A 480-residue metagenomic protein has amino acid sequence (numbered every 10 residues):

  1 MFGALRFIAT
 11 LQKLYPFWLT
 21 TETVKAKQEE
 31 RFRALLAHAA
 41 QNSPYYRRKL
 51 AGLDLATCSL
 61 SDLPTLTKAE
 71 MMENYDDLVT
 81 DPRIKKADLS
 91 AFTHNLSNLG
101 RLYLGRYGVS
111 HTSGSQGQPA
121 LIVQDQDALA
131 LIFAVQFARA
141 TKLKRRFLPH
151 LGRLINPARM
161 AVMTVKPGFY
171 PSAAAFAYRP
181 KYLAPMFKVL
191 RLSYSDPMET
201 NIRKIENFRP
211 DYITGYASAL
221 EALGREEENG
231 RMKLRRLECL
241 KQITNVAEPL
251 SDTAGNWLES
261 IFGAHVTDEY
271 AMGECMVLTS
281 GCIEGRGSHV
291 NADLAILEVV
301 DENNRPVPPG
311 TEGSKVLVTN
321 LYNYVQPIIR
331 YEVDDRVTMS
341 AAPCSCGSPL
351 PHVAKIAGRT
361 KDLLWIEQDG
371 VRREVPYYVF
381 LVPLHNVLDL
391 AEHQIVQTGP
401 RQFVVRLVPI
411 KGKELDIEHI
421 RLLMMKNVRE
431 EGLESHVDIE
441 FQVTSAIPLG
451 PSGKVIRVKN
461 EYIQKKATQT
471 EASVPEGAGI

Functional and structural regions predicted by a protein language model:
M1-H111, Q118-K142, L148-H150, I155-P157 (+5 more regions): Nucleotide 5′-phosphate-binding alpha/beta core
A39, T112, M160, I213 (+7 more regions): Residue-level signal for inorganic ion chemistry
D127-A130, Q136, R159-E221: AMP-binding/adenylate-forming
P185, C239, I261-H265: Short, structured coil segments at secondary-structure junctions
S193-T200, P210-T253, T267-G273: Adenylate-forming
E199-I202, E206, M232, L381-L384: Short hydrophobic/charged patches on amphipathic alpha-helices used for structural packing and interfaces
I213, L317, Y322-G432: AMP-binding/adenylate-forming catalytic core of the ANL superfamily
N245-P343: Conserved AMP-binding/adenylate-forming
